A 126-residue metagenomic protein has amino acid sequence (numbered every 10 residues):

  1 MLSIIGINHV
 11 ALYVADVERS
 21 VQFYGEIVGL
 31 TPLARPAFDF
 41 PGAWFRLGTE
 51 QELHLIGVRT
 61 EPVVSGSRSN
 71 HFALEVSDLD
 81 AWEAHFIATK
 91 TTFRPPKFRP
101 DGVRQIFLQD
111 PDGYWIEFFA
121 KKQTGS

Functional and structural regions predicted by a protein language model:
M1-E18, N70-F72, K122-S126: N-terminal beta-strand motif that seeds the catalytic metal site of vicinal oxygen chelate
M1-S3, L33, E83, T89-S126: Vicinal oxygen chelate
Y13-E52: Core segments of cupin and vicinal oxygen chelate
F38, G48, L79, R99-D101 (+1 more regions): A short, compositionally biased micro-patch
D39-P41, R68, G102: Exposed loop/turn and edge beta-strand positions of beta-sandwich/beta-sheet ligand-binding modules
S65, F72-F86: Mid-chain, well-packed structural core segment of small domains
